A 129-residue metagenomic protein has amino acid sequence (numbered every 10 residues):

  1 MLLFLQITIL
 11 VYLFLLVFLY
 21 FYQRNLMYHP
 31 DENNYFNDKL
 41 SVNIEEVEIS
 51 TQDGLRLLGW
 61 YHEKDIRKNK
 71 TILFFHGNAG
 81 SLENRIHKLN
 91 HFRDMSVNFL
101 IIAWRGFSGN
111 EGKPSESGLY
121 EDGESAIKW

Functional and structural regions predicted by a protein language model:
F4-S50: An N-terminal hydrophobic leader/cap segment in hydrolases
Q52-W129: Membrane-embedded segments
